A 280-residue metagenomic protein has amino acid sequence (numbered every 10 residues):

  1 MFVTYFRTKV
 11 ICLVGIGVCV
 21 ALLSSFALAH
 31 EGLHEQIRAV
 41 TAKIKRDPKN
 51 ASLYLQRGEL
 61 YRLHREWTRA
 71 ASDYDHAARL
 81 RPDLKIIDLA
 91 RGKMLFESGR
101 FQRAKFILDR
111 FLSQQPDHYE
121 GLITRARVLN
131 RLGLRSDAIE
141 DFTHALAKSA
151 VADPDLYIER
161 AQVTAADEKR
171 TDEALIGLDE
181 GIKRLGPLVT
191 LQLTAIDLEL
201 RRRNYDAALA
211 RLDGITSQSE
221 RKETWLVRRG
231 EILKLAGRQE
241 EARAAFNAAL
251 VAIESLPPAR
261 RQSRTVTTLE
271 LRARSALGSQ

Functional and structural regions predicted by a protein language model:
L22-T68, S72-D75, R79, R274-S279: N-terminal leader/linker segments that initiate helical-solenoid repeat arrays
R46, L80, Q114-Q115, K148-S149 (+4 more regions): Structural marker of alpha-solenoid helical repeat scaffolds
E59, K93, R127, Q162-V163 (+2 more regions): Residue-level recognition of tetratricopeptide repeat
L63, E97-S98, R131-L132, A166-D167 (+4 more regions): Register position in tetratricopeptide repeats
